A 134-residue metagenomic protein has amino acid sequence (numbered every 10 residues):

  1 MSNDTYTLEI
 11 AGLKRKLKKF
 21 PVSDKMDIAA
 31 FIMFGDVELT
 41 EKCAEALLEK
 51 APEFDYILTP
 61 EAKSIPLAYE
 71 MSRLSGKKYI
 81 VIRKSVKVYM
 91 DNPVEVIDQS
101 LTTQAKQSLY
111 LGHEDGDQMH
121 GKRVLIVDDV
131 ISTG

Functional and structural regions predicted by a protein language model:
M1-F54: Active-site-facing substrate-recognition patch
M33-L39, L58, L101-A105: Short, flexible loop segments at the rims of nucleotide/cofactor-binding pockets, characterized by
F54-E61: Short glycine-rich phosphate-binding loop at a beta-alpha junction
L67-S75: Short Gly/Thr/Asp-enriched flexible loops that form oxyanion-binding sites at enzyme active sites
K77-V124: Short, glycine/charge-rich flexible loops or terminal/linker lids adjacent to PRPP-binding catalytic cores
D128-G134: Acidic, divalent-metal-coordinating active-site segment for phosphoryl/phosphodiester hydrolysis, typified by short
